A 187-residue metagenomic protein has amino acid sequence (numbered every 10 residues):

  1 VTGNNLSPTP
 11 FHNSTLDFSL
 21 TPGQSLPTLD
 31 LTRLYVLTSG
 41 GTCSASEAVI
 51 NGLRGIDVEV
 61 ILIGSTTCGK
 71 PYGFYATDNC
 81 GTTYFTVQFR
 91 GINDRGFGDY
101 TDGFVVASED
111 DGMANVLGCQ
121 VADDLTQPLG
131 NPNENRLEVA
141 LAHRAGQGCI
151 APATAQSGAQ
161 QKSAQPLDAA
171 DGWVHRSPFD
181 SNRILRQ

Functional and structural regions predicted by a protein language model:
V1-Q187: C-terminal "post-core" interaction segments
